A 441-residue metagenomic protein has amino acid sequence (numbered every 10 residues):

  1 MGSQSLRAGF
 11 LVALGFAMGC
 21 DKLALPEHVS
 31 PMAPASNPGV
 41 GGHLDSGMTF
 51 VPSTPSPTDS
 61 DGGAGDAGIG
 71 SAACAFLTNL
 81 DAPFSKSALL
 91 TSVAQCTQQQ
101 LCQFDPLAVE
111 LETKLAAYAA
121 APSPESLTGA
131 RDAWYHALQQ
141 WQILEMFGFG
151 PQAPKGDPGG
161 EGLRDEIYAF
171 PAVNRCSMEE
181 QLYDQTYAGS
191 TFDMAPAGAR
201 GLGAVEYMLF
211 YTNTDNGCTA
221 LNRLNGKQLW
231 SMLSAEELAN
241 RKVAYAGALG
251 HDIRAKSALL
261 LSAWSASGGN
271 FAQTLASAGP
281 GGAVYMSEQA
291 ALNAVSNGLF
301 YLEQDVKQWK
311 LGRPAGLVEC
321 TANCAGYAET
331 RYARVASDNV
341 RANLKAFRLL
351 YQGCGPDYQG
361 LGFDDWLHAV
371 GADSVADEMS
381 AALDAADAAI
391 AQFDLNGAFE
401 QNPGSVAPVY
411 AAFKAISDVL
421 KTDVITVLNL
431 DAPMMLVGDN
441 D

Functional and structural regions predicted by a protein language model:
M1-M18: Sec-dependent bacterial lipoprotein signal peptides
C20-A72: Ser/Thr-rich, Pro/Gly/Ala-heavy low-complexity intrinsically disordered linkers and tails of secreted extracellular
I69-D441: Mature extracytoplasmic or organellar-lumen-exposed domains after removal of signal/transit peptides
